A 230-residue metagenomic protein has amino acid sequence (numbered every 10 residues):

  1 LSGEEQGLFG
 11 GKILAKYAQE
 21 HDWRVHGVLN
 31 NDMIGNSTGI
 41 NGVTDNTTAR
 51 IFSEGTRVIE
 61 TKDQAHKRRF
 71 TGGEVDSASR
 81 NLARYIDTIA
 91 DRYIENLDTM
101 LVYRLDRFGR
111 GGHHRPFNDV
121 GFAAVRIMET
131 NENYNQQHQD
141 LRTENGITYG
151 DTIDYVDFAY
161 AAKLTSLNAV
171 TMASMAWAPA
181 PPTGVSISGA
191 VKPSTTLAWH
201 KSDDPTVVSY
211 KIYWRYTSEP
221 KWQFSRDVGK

Functional and structural regions predicted by a protein language model:
G3-G111: Metal-dependent peptidase/peptidase-like ectodomains
G7, E20-R24, F117-G121, D204-T206: Extracellular/periplasmic catalytic domains that process cell-envelope and extracellular macromolecules
N36-F52, L101-W177: Active-site-adjacent mobile loop/cap segments within catalytic or ligand-binding domains
M128-N131, K201, Y216: Active-site proximal loops enriched in glycine and acidic residues that flank catalytic Cys/His/Asp and coordinate
W177-S188: Proline-enriched interdomain boundary motifs that mark the N-terminal boundary and often initiate the first structured
P182, L197-K201, I212-W214, K230: An aromatic-rich alpha-helical recognition segment common to small helix-rich domains
P193-V207: Conserved aromatic anchor
S209-K230: Recognizes extended acidic, P/S/T-rich segments that occur within or adjacent to Ig-like beta-sandwich modules
